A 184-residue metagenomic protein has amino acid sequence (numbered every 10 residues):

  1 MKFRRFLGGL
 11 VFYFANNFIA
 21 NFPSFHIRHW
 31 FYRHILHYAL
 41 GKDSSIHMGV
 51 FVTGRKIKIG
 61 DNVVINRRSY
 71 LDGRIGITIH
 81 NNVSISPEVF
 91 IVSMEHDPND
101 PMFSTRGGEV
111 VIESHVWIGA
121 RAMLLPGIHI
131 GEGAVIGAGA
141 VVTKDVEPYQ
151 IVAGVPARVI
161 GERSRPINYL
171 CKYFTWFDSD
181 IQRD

Functional and structural regions predicted by a protein language model:
M1-D43: A transmembrane-helix-recognition feature enriched in membrane-embedded lipid enzymes and envelope glyco-/phospholipid
F18, F22, H29, G49-I59 (+3 more regions): Flexible, glycine/small-residue-enriched loop-and-beta-strand segment within the central core of proteins
I46: Short alpha-helical DNA-recognition segment
H115, G133, Q150: Catalytic-loop signature of eukaryotic-like protein kinases
A120-K144: Beta-rich strand-turn-strand
T143, R158-V159: Short, active-site-adjacent cap segments at secondary-structure transitions
E147-P148, A153-P156: Acidic, glycine-centered active-site loop in nucleotide-sugar glycosyltransferases
N168-D184: Acidic/histidine-enriched, glycine/proline-rich intrinsically disordered or flexible terminal extensions
